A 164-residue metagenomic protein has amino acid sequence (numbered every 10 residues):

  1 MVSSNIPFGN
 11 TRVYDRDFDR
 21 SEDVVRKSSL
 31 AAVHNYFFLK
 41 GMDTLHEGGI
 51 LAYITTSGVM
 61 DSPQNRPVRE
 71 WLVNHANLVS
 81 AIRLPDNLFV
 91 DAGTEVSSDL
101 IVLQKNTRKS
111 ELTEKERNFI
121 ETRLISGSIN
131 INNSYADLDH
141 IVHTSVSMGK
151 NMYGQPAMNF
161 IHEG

Functional and structural regions predicted by a protein language model:
V2-S3: Hydrophobic beta-strand segment of the Class I
I6-F37: Mobile active-site "lid"/loop adjacent to the S-adenosyl-L-methionine
P7, T11, D86, N106: Flexible loop residues that form catalytic and substrate-binding hotspots at small-molecule/glycan-binding clefts
N10-T11, M60, S110: Short glycine-rich, flexible loops that bind phosphorylated cofactors or substrates
S28-F89, S98-L103: Conserved Class I SAM-dependent methyltransferase catalytic core
L88-G164: Flexible, glycine-/basic-rich loop-and-beta segments that form/coincide with the SAM-dependent methyltransferase
